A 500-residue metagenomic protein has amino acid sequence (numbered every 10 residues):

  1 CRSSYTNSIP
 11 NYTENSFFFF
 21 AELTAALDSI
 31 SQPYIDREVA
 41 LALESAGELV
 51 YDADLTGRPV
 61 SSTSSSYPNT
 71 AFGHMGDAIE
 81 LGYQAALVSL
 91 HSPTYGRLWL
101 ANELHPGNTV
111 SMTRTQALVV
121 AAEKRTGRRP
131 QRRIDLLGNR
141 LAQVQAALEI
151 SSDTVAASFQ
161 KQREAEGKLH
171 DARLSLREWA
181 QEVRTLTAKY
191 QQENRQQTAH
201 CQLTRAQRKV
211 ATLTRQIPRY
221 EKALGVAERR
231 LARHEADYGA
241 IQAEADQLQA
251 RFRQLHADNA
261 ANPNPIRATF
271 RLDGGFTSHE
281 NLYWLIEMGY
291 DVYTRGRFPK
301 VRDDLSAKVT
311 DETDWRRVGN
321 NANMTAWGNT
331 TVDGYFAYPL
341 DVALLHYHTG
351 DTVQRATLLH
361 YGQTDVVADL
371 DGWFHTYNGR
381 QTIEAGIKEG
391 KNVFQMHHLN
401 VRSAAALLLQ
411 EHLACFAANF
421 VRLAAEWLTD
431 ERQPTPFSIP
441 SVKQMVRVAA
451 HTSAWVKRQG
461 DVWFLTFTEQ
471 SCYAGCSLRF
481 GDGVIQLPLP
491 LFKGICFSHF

Functional and structural regions predicted by a protein language model:
C1-D36, A46, L90-W99, M112-V119 (+7 more regions): Short, positively charged, Gly/Tyr-enriched micro-motifs that form contact patches at catalytic or ligand/partner
C1-R2, N11, L43-P59, R97 (+7 more regions): Short, conserved catalytic/metal-binding motifs centered on acidic residues
I9-H91, K189-A199: Active-site-proximal, Lys/Arg-enriched surface segment that forms a nucleic-acid-binding/basic interface patch
G73-A147, E164, K168, S175-E178 (+1 more regions): Electropositive, glycine- and tryptophan-enriched low-complexity nucleic-acid-binding patches
T113, V120, K222-A223, R229-R253 (+2 more regions): Catalytic or ion-translocation cores adjacent to nucleophile or general acid/base/metal-coordination motifs in diverse
I134, E149-E166, H170-R177, Q181-R184 (+7 more regions): An anionic, glycine-rich sequence signature occurring as long contiguous blocks
D369-Y377, V393-L409, A425-I439, G460 (+1 more regions): Short, solvent-exposed helix-loop connector elements
A417-F500: A short, flexible helix-boundary coil/loop motif
